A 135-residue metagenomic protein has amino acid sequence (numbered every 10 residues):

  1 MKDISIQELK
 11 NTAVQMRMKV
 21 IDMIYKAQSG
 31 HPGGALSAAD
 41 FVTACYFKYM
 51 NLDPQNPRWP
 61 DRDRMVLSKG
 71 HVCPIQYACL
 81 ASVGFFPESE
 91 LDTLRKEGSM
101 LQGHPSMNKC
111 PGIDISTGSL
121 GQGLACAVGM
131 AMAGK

Functional and structural regions predicted by a protein language model:
M1, S5, K26, G112-D114: Short amphipathic alpha-helical segments at helix-loop
M1-M16: N-terminal hydrophobic or amphipathic helices/low-complexity stretches enriched in small/hydrophobic/Pro/Gly
K2-I4, Q28-S29, E88-L91: A broad, low-specificity signal for short, low-complexity segments enriched in glycine/proline and polar/charged
L9, V20-M23, A35-K135: Cofactor-binding active-site loop characterized by glycine-rich and histidine/acidic residues
A13-S29: N-terminal capping segment at the start of a domain
